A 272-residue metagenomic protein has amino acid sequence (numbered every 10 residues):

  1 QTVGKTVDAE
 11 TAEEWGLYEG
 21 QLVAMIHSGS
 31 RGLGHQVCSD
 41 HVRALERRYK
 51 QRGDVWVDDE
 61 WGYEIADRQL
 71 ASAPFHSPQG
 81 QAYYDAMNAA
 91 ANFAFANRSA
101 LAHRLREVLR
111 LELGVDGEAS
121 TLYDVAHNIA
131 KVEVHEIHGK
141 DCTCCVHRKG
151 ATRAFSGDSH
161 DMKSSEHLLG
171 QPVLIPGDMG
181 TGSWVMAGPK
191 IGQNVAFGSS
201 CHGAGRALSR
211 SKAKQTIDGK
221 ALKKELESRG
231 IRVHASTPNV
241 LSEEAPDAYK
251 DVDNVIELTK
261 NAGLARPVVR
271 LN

Functional and structural regions predicted by a protein language model:
T2-N272: Domain-length cofactor-binding catalytic modules of enzymes
